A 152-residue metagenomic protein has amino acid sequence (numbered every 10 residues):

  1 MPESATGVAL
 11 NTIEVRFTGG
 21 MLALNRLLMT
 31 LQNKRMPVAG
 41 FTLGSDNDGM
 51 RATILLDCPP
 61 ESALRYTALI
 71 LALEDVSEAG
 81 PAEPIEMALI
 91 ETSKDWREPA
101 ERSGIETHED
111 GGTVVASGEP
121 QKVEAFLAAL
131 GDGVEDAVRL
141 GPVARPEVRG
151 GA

Functional and structural regions predicted by a protein language model:
M1-L10, G19-M50, L55, P60-A152: Long, contiguous binding/interaction regions
